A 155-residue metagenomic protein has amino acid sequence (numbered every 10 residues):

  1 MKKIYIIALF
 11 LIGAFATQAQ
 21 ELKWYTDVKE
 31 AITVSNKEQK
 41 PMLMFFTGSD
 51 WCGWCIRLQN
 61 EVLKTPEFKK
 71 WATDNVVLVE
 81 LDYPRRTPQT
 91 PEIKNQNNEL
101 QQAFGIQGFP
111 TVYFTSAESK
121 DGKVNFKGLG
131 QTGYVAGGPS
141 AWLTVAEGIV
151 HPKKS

Functional and structural regions predicted by a protein language model:
M1-E21: Bacterial Sec-dependent N-terminal signal peptides
L22-Y25, F68-N95: Thiol-based oxidoreductase modules, predominantly thioredoxin-like and allied folds used for disulfide exchange
W24-M42, A72: A short beta-strand-turn-helix
N36-K37, K70-T73, F104-G108: Extracellular/periplasmic catalytic domains that process cell-envelope and extracellular macromolecules
E38-C52: Short active-site neighborhood of thiol/selenol oxidoreductases, capturing the structured segment around
M42-F46, V77-E80, T111-F114: Structural recognition of the beta-strand scaffold that forms the well-ordered cores of secreted hydrolase catalytic
C55-T73: Typically the conserved alpha-helix immediately C-terminal to a functionally engaged Cys/Sec in thioredoxin-like
E61-L63, E99-K154: Non-catalytic, surface beta->alpha helical segment in thiol-disulfide oxidoreductase systems
